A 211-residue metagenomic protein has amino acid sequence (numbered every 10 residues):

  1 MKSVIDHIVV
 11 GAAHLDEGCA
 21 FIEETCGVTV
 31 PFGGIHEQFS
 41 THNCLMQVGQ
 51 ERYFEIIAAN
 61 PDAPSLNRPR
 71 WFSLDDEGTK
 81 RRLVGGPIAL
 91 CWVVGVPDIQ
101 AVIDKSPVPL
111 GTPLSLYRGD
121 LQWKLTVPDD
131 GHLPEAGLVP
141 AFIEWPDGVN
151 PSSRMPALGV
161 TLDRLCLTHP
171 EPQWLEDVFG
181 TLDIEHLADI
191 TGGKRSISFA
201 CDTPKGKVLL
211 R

Functional and structural regions predicted by a protein language model:
M1-I5, V10-T29, V48-R211: Glyoxalase I/VOC metalloenzyme domain signal
T29-H36: Conserved catalytic-core motifs of GNAT/GCN5-like acyltransferases
H36-F39, T191: A short beta-turn/loop motif at secondary-structure boundaries
Q38-E51: N-terminal low-complexity or amphipathic/hydrophobic leaders
